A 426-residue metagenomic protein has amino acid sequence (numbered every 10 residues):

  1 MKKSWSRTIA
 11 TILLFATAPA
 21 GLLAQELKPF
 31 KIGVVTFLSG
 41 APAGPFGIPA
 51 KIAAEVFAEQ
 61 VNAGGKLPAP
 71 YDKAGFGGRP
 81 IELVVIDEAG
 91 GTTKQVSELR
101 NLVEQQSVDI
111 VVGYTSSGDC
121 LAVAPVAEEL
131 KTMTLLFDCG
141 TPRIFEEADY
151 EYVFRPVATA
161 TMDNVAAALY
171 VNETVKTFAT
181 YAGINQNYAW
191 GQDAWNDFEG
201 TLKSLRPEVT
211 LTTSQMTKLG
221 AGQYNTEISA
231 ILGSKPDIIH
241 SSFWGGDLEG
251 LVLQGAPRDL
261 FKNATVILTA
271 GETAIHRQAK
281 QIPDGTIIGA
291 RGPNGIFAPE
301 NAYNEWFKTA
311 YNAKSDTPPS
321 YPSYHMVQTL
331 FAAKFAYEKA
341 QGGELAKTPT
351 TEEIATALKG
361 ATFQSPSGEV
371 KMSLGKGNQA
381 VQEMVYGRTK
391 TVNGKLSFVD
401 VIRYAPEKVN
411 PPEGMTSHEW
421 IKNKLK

Functional and structural regions predicted by a protein language model:
M1-K31, K422-K426: Short, low-complexity disordered leader/linker segments with a strong preference for bacterial N-terminal type II
A24-V34, K73-P80, N172-A179: Immediate post-signal peptide segment of exported/extracytoplasmic ligand-binding proteins
L27, P45-P49, G64-E147, P156 (+2 more regions): Beta-alpha junction/loop-to-helix N-cap segments that form part of ligand/metal-binding clefts
G33-F57, D87-T92, T115, I184-Q192 (+2 more regions): Extracytoplasmic "Venus flytrap"
I52, T93, V108-S214, F261-R291: Extracytoplasmic ligand/sensor domains, especially the bilobed periplasmic-binding protein
S117-E128, P236-R258, T329-K334, G387: Hydrophobic alpha-helical
Q254-Q328, Y337-E344, F398-L425: Extracellular/periplasmic periplasmic-binding protein-like sensory domains
A313-S323, K334-Y404: Segments of small-molecule ligand-sensing domains
